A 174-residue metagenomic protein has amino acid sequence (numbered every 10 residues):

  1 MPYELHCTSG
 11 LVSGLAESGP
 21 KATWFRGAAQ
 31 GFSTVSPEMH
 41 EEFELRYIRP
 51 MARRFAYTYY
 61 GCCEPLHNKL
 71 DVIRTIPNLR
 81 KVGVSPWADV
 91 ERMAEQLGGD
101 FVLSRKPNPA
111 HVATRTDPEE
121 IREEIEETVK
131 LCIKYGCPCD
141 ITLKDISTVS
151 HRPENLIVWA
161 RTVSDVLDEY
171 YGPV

Functional and structural regions predicted by a protein language model:
M1-V174: Active-site loop segments of alpha/beta catalytic cores
